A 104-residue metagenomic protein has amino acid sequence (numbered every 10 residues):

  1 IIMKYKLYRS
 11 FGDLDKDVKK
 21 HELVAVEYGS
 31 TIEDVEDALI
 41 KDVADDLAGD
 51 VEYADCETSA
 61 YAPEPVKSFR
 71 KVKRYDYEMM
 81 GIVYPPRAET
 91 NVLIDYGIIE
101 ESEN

Functional and structural regions predicted by a protein language model:
I2-Y8, V26-Y28, P65-K73: Ser/Thr- (and often Asn-) enriched beta-sheet segments in non-cytosolic proteins
M3-E22: Short aromatic-glycine-(Arg/Gly/Cys) micro-motifs in beta-strand/loop hairpins
V18-D34: A short, exposed loop/beta-hairpin motif centered on an aromatic-Gly-Thr core
K41, D45-N104: Short, mixed-charge low-complexity intrinsically disordered segments
